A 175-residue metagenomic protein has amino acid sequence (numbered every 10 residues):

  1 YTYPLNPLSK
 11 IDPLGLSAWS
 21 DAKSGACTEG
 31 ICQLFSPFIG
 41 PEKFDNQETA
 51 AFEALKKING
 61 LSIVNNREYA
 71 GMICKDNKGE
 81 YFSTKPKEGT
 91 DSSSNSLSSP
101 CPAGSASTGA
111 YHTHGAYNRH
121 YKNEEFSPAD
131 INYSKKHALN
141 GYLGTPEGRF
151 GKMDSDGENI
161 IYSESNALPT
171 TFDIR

Functional and structural regions predicted by a protein language model:
Y1-C32: Short turn/helix-capping motifs enriched in Asx and small/polar residues
T2, G71-I73, S83, T108-H112 (+1 more regions): Structural recognition of the beta-strand scaffold that forms the well-ordered cores of secreted hydrolase catalytic
D21-A22, T28, Q33-T49, R67: Long, hydrophobic N-terminal alpha-helical segment
C27, I31-I39, N118-R175: Active-site or metal-binding loop neighborhoods of secreted/extracellular toxin and effector enzymes
S36-G60, K122-A129: Charged, amphipathic alpha-helical segments
K56-P86: Secreted/periplasmic proteins that engage bacterial cell-wall peptidoglycan
K78, F82-K136: Short HxH-centered metal-ligating active-site micro-motif
